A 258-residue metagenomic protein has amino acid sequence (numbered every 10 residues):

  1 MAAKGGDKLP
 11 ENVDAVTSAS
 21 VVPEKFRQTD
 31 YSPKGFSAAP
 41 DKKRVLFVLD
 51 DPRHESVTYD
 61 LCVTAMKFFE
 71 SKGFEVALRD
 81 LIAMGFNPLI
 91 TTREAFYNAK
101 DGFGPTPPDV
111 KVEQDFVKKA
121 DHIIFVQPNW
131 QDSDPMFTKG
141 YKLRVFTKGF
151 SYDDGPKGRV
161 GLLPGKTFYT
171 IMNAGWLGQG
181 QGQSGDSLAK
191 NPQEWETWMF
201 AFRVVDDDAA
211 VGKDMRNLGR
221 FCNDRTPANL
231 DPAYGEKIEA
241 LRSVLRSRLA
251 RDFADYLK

Functional and structural regions predicted by a protein language model:
A2-D154, G235-K258: N-terminal beta1-alpha1-beta2 submodule of the flavodoxin-like/Rossmannoid cofactor-binding fold
L46, A77, T167-Y169, G219: A structural signal for isolated positions on well-ordered beta-strands in alpha/beta enzyme cores
P52, G175-G178, R225-A228: A short, flexible beta-alpha/helix-coil linker loop
V76-R79, D214-D224: Short beta-strand elements in bilobed, periplasmic/extracellular small-molecule ligand-binding domains
G85-I90, G178-Q181, N229-L230: Short acidic/His/Gly/Ser-rich catalytic and metal-binding motifs that mark active-site loops of diverse hydrolases
A120, V126, K166, D206-L218 (+1 more regions): A structural motif corresponding to the C-terminal end of an alpha-helix and its immediate exit/capping segment
D153-G212: Short, glycine-/small-residue-rich phosphate/pyrophosphate-handling segment
Q179-P192, E196, D231-D252: Short, electropositive alpha-helical surface patch
